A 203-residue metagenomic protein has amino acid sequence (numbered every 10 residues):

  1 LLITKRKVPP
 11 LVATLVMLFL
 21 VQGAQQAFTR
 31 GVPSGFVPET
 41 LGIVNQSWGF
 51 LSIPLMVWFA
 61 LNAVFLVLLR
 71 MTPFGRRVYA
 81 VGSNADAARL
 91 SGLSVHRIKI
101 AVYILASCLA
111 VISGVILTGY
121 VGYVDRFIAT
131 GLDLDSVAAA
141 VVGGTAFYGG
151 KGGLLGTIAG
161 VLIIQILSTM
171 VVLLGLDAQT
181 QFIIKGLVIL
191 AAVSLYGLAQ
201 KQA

Functional and structural regions predicted by a protein language model:
L1-K7, G156: Transmembrane-helix boundary motif in ABC transporter permease subunits
K5-K7, M71, R97, Y148-K151 (+1 more regions): Helix-loop interface residues and adjacent transmembrane-helix termini in multi-pass membrane transporters, primarily
R6-F74, I98-A101, Y120-A129, T180: Transmembrane helix-bundle core of multi-pass membrane transporters and related energy-transducing complexes
L18-Q25, V57-L68, Y103-G114, A140-T145 (+2 more regions): Hydrophobic core segments of alpha-helical transmembrane domains in multi-pass membrane transport and ion-translocation
A63, L90, S94-R97, L167-A203: Cytosolic-side transmembrane-helix boundaries in multi-pass membrane proteins
F74-K99: Short cytoplasmic-facing helical segments at TM-TM junctions of multi-pass membrane proteins
S94-T118, T130, L134: Transmembrane alpha-helices
A110, V121-G186: Transmembrane alpha-helical segments in multi-pass inner-membrane proteins
